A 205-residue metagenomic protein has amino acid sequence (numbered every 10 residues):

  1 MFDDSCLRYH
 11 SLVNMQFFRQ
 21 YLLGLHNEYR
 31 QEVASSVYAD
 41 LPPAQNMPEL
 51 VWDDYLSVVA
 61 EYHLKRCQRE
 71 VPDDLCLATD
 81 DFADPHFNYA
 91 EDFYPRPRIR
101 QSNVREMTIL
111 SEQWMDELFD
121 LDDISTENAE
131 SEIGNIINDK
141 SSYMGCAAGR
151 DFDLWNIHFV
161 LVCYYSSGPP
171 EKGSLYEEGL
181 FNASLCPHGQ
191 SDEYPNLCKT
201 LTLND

Functional and structural regions predicted by a protein language model:
M1-D205: Mature extracellular or exoplasmic CAP/SCP-family domains and secreted bioactive peptides
